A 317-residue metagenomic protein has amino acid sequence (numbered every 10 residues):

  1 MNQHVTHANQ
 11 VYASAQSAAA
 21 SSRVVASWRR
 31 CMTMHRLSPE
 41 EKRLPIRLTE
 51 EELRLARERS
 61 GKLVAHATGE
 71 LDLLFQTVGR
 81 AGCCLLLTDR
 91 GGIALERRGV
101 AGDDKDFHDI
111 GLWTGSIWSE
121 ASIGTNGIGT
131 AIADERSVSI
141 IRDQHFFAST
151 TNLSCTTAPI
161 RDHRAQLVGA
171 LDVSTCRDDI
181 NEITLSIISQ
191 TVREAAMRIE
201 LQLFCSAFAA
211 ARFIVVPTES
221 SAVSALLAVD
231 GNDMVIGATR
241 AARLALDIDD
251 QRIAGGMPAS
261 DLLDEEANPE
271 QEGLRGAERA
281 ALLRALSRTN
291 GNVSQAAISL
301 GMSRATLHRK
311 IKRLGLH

Functional and structural regions predicted by a protein language model:
M1-S122, N126-F147, N152-S154, R161-A170 (+3 more regions): Intrinsically disordered, low-complexity terminal regulatory regions
N181, Q271, A285: Generic anion/oxyanion-binding catalytic loop in active/binding sites
L246-M257: PAS and related sensory helical modules
G256-N268: PAS-family sensory/regulatory domains
E265-A277: Short, Lys/Arg-enriched anionic-surface-contact patches
L274-H317: Bacterial C-terminal helix-turn-helix
